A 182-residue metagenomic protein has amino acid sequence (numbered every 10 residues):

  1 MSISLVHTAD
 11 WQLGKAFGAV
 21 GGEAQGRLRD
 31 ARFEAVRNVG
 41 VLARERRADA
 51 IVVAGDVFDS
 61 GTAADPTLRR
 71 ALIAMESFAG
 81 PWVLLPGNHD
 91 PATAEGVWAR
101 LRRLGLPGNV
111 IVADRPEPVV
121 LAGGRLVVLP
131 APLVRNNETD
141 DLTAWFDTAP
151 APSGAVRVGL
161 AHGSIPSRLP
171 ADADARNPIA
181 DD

Functional and structural regions predicted by a protein language model:
M1-R70, S153: N-terminal active-site segment of His-dependent metallophosphoesterases
A50, G61-D182: His/Asp/Glu-rich metal-coordinating catalytic cores of metallo-dependent phosphodiesterases/hydrolases acting on
